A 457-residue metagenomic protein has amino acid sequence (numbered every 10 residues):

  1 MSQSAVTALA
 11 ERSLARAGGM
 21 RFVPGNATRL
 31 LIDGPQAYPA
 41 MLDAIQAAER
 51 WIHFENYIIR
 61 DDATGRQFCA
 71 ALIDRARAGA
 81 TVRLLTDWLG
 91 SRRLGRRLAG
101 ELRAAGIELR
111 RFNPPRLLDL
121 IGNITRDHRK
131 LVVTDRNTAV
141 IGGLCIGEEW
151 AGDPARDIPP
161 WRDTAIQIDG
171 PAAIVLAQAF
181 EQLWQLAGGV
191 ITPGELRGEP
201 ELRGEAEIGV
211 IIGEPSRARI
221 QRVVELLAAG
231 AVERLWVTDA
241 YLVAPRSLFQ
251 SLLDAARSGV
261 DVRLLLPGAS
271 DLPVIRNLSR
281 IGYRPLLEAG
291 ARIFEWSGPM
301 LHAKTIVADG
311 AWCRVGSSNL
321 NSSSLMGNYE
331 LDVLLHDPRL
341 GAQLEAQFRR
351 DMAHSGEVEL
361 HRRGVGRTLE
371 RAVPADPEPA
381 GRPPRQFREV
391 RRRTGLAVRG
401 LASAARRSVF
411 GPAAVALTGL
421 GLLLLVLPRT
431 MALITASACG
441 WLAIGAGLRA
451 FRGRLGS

Functional and structural regions predicted by a protein language model:
M1-S457: Charged, low-complexity intrinsically disordered terminal segments
